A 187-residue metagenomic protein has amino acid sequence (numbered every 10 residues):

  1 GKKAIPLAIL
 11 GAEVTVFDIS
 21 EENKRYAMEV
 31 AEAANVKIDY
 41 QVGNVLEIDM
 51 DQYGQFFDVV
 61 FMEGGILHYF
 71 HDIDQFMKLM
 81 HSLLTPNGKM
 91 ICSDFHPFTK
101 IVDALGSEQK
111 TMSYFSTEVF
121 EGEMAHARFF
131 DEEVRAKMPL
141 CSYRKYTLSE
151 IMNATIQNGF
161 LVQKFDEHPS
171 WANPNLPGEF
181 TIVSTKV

Functional and structural regions predicted by a protein language model:
G1-I48: Class I SAM-dependent methyltransferase SAM/SAH-binding core
I5-A8, M77, H81, M152 (+1 more regions): A structural alpha-helix within SAM-dependent methyltransferase catalytic domains
V14, M90-I91, V162: A short hydrophobic/small-residue beta-strand
L46, M50-V60: A short acidic, Gly/Pro-enriched loop at the edge of an enzyme's catalytic core that lines a small-molecule cofactor
D58-D74: A short SAM/SAH-binding and catalytic strip from SAM-dependent methyltransferases
D74-K89: A short glycine-rich, Lys/Arg-flanked "PGG" loop and its adjoining helix->strand segment in the class I
N87, I91-N153: SAM-dependent methyltransferase
E150-V187: C-terminal lobe and adjacent flexible extensions of AdoMet/dcAdoMet transferase-like proteins
